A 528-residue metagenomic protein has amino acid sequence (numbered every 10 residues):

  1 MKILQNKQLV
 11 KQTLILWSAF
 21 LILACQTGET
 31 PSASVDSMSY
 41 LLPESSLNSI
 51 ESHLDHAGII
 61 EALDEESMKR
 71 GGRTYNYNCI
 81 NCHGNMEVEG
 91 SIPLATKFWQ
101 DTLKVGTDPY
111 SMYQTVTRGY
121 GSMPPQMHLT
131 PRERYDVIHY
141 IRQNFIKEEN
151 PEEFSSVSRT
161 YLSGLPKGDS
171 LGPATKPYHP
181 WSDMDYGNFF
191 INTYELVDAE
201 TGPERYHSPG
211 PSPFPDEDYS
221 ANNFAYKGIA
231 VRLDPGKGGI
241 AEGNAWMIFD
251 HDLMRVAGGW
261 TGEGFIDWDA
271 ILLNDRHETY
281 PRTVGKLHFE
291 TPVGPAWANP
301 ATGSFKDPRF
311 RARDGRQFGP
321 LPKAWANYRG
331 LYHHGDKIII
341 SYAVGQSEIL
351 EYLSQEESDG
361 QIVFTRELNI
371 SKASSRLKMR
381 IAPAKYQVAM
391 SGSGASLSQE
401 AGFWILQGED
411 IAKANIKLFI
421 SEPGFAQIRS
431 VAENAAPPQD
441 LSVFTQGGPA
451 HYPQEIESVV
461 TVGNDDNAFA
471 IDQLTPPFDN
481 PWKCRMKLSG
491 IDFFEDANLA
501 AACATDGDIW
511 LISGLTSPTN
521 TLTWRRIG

Functional and structural regions predicted by a protein language model:
I22-A24: C-terminal motif of bacterial Sec signal peptides marking the signal peptidase cleavage site
A33, I50-G58, E65, N76 (+3 more regions): Flexible coil segments in periplasmic/lumen-exposed cytochrome c-class electron-transfer proteins
E65, G72, G84-Q114: Gly/Gly-Pro-rich "capping" loops immediately C-terminal to redox-active cysteine motifs in periplasmic/lumenal
G71-M86, V137-I141: The canonical Cys-X-X-Cys-His
S155-Y352, E356-T365, A382: Beta-strand-rich N-terminal accessory domains
K385-Q387, G392-A450: Extended acidic/polar, glycine-enriched regions that form or flank non-catalytic beta-rich accessory modules
E457-V462, L474-P476, N498-G528: Beta-propeller domains
